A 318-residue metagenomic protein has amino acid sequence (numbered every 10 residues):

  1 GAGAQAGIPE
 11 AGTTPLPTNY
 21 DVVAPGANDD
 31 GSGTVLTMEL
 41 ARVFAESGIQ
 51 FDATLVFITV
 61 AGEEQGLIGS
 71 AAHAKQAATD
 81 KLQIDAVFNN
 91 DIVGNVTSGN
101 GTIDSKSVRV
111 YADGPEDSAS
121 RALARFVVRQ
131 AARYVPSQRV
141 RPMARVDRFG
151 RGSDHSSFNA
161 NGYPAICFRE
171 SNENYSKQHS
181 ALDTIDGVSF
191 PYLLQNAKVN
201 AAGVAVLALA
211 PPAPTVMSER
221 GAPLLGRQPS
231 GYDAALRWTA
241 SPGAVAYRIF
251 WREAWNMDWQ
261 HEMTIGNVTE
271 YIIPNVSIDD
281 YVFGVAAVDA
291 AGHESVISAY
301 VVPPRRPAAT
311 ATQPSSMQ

Functional and structural regions predicted by a protein language model:
G1-I58: Catalytic-core environment of secreted peptidases
V60-S157, N161, A165: Metal-dependent peptidase/peptidase-like ectodomains
V146-Y192: Zn-dependent metallopeptidase/amidohydrolase metal-coordination segment
E173-R220: His/Asp/Glu-rich mid-to-C-terminal helical/loop segments that flank catalytic regions of hydrolases
Y232-G243: Conserved aromatic anchor
H261-V268: Short beta-strand segments within Ig-like beta-sandwich modules, predominantly Fibronectin type-III
I273-E294: Beta-strand-rich modules
V288-P314: Extracellular fibronectin type III
